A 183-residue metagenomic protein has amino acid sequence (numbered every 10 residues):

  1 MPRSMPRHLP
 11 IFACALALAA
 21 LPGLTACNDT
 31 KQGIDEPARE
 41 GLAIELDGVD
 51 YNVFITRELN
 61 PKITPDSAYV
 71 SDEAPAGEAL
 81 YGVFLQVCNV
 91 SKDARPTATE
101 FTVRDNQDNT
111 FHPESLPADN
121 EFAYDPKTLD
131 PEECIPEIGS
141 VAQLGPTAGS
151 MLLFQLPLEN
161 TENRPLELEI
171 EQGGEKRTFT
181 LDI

Functional and structural regions predicted by a protein language model:
M1-T25: Sec-dependent bacterial lipoprotein signal peptides
P2-R3, G23, C27-I183: Conserved functional micro-motifs across diverse proteins
